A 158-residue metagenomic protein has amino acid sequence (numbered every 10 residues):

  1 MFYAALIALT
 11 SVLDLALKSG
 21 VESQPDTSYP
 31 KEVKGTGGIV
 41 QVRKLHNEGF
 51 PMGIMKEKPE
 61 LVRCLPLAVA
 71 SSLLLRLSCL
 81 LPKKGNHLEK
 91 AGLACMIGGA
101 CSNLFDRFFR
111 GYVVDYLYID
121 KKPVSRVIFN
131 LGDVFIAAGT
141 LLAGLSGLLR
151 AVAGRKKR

Functional and structural regions predicted by a protein language model:
M1-R158: Alpha-helical transmembrane bundles and membrane-interface segments of multipass inner-membrane proteins
